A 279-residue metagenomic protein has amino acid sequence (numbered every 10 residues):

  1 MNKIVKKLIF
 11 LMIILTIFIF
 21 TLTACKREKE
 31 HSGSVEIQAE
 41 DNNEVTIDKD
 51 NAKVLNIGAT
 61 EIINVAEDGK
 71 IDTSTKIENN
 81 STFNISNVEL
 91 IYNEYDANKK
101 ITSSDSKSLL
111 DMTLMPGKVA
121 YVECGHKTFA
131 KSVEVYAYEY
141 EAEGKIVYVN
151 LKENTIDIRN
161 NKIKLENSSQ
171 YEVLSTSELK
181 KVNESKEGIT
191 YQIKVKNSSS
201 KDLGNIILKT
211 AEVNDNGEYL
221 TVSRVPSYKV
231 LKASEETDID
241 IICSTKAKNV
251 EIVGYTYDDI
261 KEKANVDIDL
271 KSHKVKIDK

Functional and structural regions predicted by a protein language model:
N2-M12: Bacterial N-terminal signal peptides that target proteins for export
T21-A24: C-terminal motif of bacterial Sec signal peptides marking the signal peptidase cleavage site
K26-D68, D72-T73, N160-L179: N-terminal, intrinsically disordered, polar/charged segments of Gram-positive cell-envelope systems that serve as
E67-S74, S185-Q192: Short, solvent-exposed loop/turn segments enriched in Ser/Thr/Gly
I77-N84, V195-S199: Asparagine-centered strand-capping/turn motif at beta-strand->loop junctions
T82-K99, K201-N216: Short acidic, flexible loop segments centered on an aromatic residue
T102-K131, T221-K248: Intrinsically disordered, low-complexity Pro/Gly/Ser/Thr-rich segments with frequent PxxP/GP/PP motifs and embedded
T128-N167, K246-K279: Terminal connector regions
